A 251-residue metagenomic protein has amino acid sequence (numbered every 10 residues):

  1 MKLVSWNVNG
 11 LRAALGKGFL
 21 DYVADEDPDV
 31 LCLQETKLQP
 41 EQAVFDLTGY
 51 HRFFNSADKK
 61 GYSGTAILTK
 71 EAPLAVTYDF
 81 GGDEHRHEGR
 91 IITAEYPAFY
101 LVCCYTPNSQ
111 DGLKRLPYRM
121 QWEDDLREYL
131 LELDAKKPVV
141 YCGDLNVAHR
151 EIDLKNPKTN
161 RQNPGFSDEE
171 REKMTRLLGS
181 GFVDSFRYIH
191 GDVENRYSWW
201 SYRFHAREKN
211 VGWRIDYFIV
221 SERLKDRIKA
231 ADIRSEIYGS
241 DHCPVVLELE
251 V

Functional and structural regions predicted by a protein language model:
M1-L47, A57, Y62-S63, Y78: N-terminal, active-site-proximal structural segment of metallo-dependent hydrolase catalytic domains
M1-N9, A98-Q110, C142: Active-site-proximal beta-strand elements of phosphoester/diester hydrolases
N7, V23-E41, L101, L130-E151 (+4 more regions): Active-site beta-strand/loop signature of hydrolases that rely on acidic residues for catalysis
K37, A43-S109: Structured beta-strand-rich core segments of catalytic domains in phosphoester-bond hydrolases
H51, W122-V211, I215: Metal-dependent phosphoesterases centered on the DNase I-like endonuclease/exonuclease/phosphatase
K60-A75, E194, F204-D226: Conserved beta strand-loop-helix elements of the APE1-like EEP
K70, A94-P97, S221-E222, L247-V251: Active-site beta-strand termini and strand-to-loop segments that position acidic
G81-G82, P107-E123, K158-Q162: Surface-exposed cleft-lining segments at the edges of enzyme active sites
